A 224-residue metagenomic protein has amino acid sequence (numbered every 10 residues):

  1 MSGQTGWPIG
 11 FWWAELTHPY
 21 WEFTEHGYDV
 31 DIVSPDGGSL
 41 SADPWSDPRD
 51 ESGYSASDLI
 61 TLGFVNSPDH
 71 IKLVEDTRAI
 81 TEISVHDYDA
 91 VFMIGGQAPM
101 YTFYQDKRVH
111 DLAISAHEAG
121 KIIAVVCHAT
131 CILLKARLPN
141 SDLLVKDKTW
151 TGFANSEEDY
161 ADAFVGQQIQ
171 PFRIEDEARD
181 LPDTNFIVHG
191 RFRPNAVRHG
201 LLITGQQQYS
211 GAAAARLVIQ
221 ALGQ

Functional and structural regions predicted by a protein language model:
M1-A119, I132-Q224: Extended, subdomain-level signal for the structured scaffold at the beginning of enzyme domains
I123: Conserved, well-structured core segments that form or line functional sites
H128-T130: Conserved active-site segments centered on acidic
